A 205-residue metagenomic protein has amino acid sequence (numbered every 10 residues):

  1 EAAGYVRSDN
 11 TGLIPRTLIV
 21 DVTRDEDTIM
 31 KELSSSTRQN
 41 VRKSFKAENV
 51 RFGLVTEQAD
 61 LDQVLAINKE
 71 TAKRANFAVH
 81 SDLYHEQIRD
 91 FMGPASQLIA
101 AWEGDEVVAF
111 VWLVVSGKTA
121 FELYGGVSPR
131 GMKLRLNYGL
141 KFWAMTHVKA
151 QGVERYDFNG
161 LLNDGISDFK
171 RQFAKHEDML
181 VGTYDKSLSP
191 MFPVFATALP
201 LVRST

Functional and structural regions predicted by a protein language model:
E1-A3, Q151, S204-T205: Intrinsically disordered, low-complexity, positively biased terminal segments
A2-K133: A conserved beta-strand-loop-helix scaffold within acyl/acetyltransferase catalytic domains
R16, V20-T23, K186-T205: C-terminal "cap" of GNAT-fold acetyltransferases
A72-N76, H176-V181, F195-S204: Short, structured secondary-structure boundary patches
Y84-A196: Aromatic (often tryptophan-rich) hydrophobic motifs at membrane interfaces
